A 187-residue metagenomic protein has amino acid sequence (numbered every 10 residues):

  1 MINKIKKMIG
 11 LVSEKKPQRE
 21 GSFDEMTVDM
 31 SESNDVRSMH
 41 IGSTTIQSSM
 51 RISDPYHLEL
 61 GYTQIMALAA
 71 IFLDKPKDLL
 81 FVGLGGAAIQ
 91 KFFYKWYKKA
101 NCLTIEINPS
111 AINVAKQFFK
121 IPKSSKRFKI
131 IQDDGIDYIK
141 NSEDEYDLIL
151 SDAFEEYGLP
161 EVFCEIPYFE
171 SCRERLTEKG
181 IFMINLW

Functional and structural regions predicted by a protein language model:
M1-P76, K95: Rossmann-like AdoMet
G21, Y56-E178: The AdoMet/dcAdoMet-binding core of the Class I SAM-like
S38, L150, M183: Short hydrophobic-acidic sequence motifs that mark active-site Asp/Glu residues
T44-S48, F154-Y157, F182: A short, flexible beta-alpha/helix-coil linker loop
P160, L186-W187: Conserved class I S-adenosyl-L-methionine
K179-L186: Conserved beta-strand signature within the Rossmann-like core of class I S-adenosyl-L-methionine
